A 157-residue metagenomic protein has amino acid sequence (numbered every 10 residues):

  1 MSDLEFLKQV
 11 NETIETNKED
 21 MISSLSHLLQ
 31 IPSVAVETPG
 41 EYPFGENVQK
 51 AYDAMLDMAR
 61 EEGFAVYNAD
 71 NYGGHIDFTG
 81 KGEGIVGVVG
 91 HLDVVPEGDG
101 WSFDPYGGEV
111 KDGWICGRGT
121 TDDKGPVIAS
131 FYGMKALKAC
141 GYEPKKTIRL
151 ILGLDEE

Functional and structural regions predicted by a protein language model:
S2-V89, V94-E97: N-terminal helical capping/dimerization or prosegment-like subdomains of hydrolases acting on amide or phosphate bonds
G84-L152: Active-site metal-coordination/substrate-binding segment of hydrolases, especially metallo-dependent peptidases
L154-E157: Short, intrinsically disordered, charge-balanced linker/junction segments flanking boundaries in proteins
